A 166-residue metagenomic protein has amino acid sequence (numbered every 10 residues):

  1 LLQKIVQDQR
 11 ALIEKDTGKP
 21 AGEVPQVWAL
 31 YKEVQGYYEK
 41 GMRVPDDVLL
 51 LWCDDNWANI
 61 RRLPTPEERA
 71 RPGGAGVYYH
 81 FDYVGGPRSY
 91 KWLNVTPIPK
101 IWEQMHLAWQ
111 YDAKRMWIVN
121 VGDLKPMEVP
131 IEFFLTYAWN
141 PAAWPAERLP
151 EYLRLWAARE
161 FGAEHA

Functional and structural regions predicted by a protein language model:
L1-P72: Gly/Pro-rich turn-and-neighbor structural signature
D54-A58, P64-A166: Structured mid-domain segments that build the active-site/substrate or prosthetic-cofactor binding neighborhood
